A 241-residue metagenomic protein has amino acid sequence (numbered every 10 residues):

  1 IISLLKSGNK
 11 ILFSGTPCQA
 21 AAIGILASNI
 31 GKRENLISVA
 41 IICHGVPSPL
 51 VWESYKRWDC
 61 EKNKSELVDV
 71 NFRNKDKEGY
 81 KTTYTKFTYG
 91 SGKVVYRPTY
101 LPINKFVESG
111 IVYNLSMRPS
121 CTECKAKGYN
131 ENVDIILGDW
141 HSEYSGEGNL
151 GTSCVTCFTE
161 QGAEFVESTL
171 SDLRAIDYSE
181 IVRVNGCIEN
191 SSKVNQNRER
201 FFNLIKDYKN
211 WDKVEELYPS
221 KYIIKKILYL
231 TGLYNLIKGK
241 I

Functional and structural regions predicted by a protein language model:
I1-L5: Portal/gating segments that form or line small-molecule/metal binding sites
N9-G15, L36: Generic beta-sheet signal
F13-I23, G45-P47: Gly/Ser/Thr-rich loops at beta-strand to alpha-helix junctions that form or flank small-molecule/cofactor-binding
S14-G15, A40-I42, N71-R73: Short beta-strand segments
A22-I25, V166-E167: Short glycine-/acidic-enriched loop or helix-start segments at secondary-structure transitions that form or flank
S28-I41: A short alpha->loop->secondary-structure connector
C43-S54, N74-G79: Short, conserved secondary-structure transition motifs
C60, S65-I241: Long, compositionally biased charged/polar accessory segments in the mid-to-C-terminal portions of proteins
